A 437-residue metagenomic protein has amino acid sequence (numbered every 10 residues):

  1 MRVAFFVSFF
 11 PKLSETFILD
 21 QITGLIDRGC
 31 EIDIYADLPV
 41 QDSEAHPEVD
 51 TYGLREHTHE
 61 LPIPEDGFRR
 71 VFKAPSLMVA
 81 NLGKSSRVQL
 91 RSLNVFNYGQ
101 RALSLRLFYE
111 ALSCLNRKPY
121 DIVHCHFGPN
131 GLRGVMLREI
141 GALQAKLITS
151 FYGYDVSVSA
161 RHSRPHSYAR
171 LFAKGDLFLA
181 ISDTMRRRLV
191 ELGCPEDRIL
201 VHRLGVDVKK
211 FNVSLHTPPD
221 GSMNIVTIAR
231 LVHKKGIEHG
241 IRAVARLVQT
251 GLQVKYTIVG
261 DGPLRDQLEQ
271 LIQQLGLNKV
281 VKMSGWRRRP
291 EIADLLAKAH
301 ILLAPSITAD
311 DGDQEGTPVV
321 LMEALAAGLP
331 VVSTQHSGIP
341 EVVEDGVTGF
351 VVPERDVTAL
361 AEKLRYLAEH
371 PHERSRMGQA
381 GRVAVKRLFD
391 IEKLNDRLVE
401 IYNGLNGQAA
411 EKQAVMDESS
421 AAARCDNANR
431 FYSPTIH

Functional and structural regions predicted by a protein language model:
P47, V158-S163, V190, E196 (+2 more regions): Acidic anion/phosphate-binding donor-loop and adjacent secondary structure in glycosyltransferase catalytic cores
L179, L215-V244, L302: Conserved donor-binding/catalytic core segment of Leloir-type glycosyltransferases
T184, G205: Carbohydrate-associated surface elements
D266-P290: Nucleotide-activated donor-binding/catalytic signature segment of Leloir-type glycosyltransferases, i.e., the conserved
V280, A359, Y366, E373-E400 (+1 more regions): A short, well-ordered alpha-helix in the C-terminal region of glycosyltransferases
A297-G312, L329: Acidic donor-binding loop of glycosyltransferase active sites
L321, A326, P330-S333, V343: Short hydrophobic beta-strand element within catalytic cores of glycosyltransferases and related nucleotide-activated
D345-G346, F350-V357, Y366-H372: Conserved acidic donor-binding segment of nucleotide-sugar-dependent glycosyltransferases
